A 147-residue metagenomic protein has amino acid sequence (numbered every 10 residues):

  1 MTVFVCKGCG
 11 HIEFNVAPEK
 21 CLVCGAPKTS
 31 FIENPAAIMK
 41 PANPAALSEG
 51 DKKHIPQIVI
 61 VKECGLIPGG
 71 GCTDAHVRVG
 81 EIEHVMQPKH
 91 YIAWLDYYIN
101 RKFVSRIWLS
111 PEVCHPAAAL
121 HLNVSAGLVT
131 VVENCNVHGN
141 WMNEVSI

Functional and structural regions predicted by a protein language model:
V3, P18, V132: Residues immediately within or flanking Cys/His clusters that coordinate Zn2+ in small zinc-binding modules
V3-V5, E112-A119: Aromatic sugar-binding surface patches on proteins that engage polysaccharides or sugar-phosphate polymers
V5-G8, L22-C24: Short, cysteine/histidine-rich loop/knuckle motifs that typically chelate Zn2+
A17-K28: Cysteine-rich micro-motifs
S30-G70, W108: Transition segment at domain starts
R78-Q87: Short amphipathic, basic-aromatic surface patches that mediate peripheral association with negatively charged
R78-V79, P116-V124: Exposed aromatic-hydrophobic patches
N134-E144: Short acidic/polar inter-strand loop motif in beta-rich domains
